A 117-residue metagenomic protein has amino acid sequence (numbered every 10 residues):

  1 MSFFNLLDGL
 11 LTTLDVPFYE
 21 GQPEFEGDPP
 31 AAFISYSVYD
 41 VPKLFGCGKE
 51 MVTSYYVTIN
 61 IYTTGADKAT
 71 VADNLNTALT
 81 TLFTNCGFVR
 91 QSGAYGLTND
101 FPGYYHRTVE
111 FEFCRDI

Functional and structural regions predicted by a protein language model:
M1-K49, D67, N74-T77, F101: Small/polar-rich, solvent-exposed N-terminal microdomains that initiate assembly or binding
E20, I34-D40, Y56-V57, T63 (+2 more regions): Compositionally biased, intrinsically disordered low-complexity regions enriched in proline and serine
S37-V41, V52-T58, A78-L82, F111-E112: Short, low-complexity, polar/charged sequence segments that are solvent-exposed and flexible
K49-E50, T64-D73, V89-A94: Short C-terminal domain-edge/linker segments immediately following a structured domain
M51-A66, Y105-R115: Oligomerization/assembly interface segments of phage tail-like spikes and tubes
T58-T84: Mid-chain, well-packed structural core segment of small domains
N76-I117: Acidic-leaning, charged glycine-interspersed low-complexity segments
